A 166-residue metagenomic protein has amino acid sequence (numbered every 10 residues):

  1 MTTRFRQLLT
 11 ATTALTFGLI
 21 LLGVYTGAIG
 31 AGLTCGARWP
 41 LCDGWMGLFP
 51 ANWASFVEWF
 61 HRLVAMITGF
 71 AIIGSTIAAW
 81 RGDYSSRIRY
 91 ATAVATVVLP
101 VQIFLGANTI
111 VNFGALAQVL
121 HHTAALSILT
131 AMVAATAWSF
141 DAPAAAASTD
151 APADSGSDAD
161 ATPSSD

Functional and structural regions predicted by a protein language model:
M1-L19, V24-T26, A79-A93, M132-D166: Haloarchaeal acidic low-complexity proteome signature biased toward cell-envelope/secretome components but also
I20-L21, V97-A107: Aromatic-anchored segments of alpha-helical transmembrane domains
G23, H61, Q102, H121: Conserved histidines in hydrophobic membrane contexts and catalytic metal-binding motifs
A31-V57: Extracytosolic (periplasmic/ER-lumenal) interhelical loops and adjacent juxtamembrane/interface segments of multi-pass
A51-A71: Individual transmembrane alpha-helix segments
G69-G74, L126-F140: Hydrophobic cores of alpha-helical transmembrane segments in multi-pass inner/ER membrane proteins, independent
F113-A125: Non-cytosolic membrane-interface motifs at loop->transmembrane helix junctions
